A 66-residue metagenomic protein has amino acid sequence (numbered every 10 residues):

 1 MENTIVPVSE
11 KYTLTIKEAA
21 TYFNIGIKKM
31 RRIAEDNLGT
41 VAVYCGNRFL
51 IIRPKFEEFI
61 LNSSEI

Functional and structural regions predicted by a protein language model:
E2-K29: Polyanion-binding surface elements
Y22-L50, S64: Major-groove DNA-recognition helix of helix-turn-helix-type DNA-binding domains
I52-P54: Conserved N-terminal glycine/acidic-rich loop preference
F56-I66: A short, Lys/Arg-enriched interface patch at domain edges and termini
